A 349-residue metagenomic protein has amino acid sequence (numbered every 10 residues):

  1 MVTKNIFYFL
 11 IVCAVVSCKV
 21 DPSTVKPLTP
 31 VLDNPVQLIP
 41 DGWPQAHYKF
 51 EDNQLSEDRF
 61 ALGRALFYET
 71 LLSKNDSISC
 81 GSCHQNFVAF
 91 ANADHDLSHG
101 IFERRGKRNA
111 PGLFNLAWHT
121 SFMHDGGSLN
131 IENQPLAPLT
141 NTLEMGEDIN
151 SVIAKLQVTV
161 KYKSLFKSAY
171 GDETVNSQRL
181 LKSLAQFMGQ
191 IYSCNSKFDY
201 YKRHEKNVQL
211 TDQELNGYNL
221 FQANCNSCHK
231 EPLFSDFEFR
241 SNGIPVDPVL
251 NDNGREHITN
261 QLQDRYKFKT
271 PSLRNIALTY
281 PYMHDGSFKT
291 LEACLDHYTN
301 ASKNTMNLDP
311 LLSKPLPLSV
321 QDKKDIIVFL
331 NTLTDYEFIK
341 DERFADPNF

Functional and structural regions predicted by a protein language model:
M1-V25: Bacterial Sec-dependent N-terminal signal peptides
C18-F349: Periplasmic c-type cytochrome electron-transfer domains
